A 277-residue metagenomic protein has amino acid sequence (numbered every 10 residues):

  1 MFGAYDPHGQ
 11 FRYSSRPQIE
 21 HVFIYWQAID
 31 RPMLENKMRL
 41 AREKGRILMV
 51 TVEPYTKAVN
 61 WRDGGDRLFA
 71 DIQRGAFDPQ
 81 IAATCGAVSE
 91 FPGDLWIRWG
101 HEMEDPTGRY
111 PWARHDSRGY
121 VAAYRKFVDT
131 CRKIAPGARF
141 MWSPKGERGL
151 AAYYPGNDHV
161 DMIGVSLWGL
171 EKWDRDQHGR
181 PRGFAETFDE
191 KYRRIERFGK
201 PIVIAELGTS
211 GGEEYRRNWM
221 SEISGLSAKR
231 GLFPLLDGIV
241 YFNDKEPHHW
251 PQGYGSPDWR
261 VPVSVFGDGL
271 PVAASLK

Functional and structural regions predicted by a protein language model:
M1, P17-H21, G45-M49, D94-R98 (+4 more regions): Structural preference for beta-strand elements that scaffold enzyme active sites
M1-A4, L95, H101, P201-K277: Substrate-binding cleft of secreted/luminal carbohydrate-active enzymes
M1-P79, T209-G212, V240-Y241: N-terminal substrate-binding region of glycoside hydrolase catalytic domains
H8-R16, P32-V50, A83-P92, Y154-D158 (+2 more regions): Acidic (Asp/Glu)-rich catalytic clusters
N36-E53, D158, V165-G212: Glycoside hydrolase catalytic-domain groove-lining segments
N36-R139, W259-S264, P271-S275: Substrate-binding cleft of extracellular glycoside hydrolase catalytic domains
Y124-L150, G199-E213, G238-D244: Aromatic-lined carbohydrate-recognition surfaces of secreted/lumenal glycan-active proteins
G146-H159, R216-R217: Distinct, well-ordered alpha-helical segments
